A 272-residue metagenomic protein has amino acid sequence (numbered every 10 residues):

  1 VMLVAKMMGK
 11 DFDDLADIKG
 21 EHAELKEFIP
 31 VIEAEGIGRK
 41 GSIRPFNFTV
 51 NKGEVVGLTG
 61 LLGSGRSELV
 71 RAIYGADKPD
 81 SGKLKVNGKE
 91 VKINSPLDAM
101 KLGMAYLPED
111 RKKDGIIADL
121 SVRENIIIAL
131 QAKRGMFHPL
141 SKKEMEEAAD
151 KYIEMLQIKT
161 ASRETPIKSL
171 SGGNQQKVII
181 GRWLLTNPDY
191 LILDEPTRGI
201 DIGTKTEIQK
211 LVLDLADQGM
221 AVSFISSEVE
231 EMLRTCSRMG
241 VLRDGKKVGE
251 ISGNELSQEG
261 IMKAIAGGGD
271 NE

Functional and structural regions predicted by a protein language model:
V1-E272: Glycine-rich phosphate-binding loops of nucleotide-dependent enzymes
